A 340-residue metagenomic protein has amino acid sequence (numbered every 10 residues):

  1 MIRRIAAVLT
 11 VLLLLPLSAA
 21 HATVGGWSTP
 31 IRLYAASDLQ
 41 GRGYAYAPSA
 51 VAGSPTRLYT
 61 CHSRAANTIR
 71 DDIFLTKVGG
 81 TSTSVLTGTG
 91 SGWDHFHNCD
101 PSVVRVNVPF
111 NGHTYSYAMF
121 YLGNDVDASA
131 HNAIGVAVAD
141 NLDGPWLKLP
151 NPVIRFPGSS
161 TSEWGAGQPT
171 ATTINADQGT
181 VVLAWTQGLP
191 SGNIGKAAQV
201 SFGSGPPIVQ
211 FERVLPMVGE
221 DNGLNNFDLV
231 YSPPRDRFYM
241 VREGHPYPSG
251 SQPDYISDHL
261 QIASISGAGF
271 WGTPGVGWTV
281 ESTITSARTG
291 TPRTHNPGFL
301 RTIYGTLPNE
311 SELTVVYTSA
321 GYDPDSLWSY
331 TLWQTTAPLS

Functional and structural regions predicted by a protein language model:
M1-A22: Secretory targeting and sorting signals
T23-F96, R105-S162, T172-N222, S232-G290 (+1 more regions): Beta-rich carbohydrate-recognition and catalytic domains
A47-S49, D100-S102, Q168-T170, N226-D228 (+1 more regions): Conserved beta-strand position repeated once per blade in WD40 beta-propeller domains
R293-G305: A short, acidic, amphipathic alpha-helical segment used as a generic capping/interface helix at domain edges
